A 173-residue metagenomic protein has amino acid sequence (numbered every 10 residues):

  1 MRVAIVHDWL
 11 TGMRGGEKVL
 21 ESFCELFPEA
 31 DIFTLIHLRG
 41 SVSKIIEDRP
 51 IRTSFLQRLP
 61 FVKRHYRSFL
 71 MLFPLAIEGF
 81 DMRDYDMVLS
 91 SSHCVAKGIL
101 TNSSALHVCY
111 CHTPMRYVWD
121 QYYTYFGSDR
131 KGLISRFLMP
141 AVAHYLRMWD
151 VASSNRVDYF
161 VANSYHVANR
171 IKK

Functional and structural regions predicted by a protein language model:
M1-T11, L35-I36: Nucleotide-activated donor-dependent transferases that construct or modify glycoconjugates
G16-L26: Short amphipathic alpha-helix
S22, G98, N169-K173: Phosphate- and divalent-cation-binding pockets in alpha/beta enzyme and binding domains that engage nucleotide-derived
L26-K97: Active-site donor-binding segments of glycosyltransferases and PAPS-dependent sulfotransferases
L38, C94-V95, S153, H166-A168: Alpha-helix capping/helix-boundary segments
M87-S90, T101-G132, V161: Active-site proximal beta-strand in glycosyltransferases
G127-F160, A168: Membrane-proximal helix-turn-helix segments that form the acceptor-binding/catalytic region of lipid-linked
